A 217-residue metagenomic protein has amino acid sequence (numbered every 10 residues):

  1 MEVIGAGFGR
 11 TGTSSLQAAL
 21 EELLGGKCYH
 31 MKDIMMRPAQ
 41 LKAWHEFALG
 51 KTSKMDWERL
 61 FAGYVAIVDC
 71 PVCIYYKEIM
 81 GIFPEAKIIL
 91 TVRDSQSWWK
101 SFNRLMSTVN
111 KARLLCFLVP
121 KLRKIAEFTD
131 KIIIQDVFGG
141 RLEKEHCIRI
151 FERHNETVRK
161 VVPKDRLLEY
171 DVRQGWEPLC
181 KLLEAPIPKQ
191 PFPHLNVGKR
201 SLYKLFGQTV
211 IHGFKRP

Functional and structural regions predicted by a protein language model:
M1-A62: PAPS-dependent sulfotransferase catalytic core
M1-I4, G63-A66, K87, K164-L168: Short active-site oxyanion
G5-G7, M31-K32, V68-P71, V92-R93 (+1 more regions): Short His-Asn-centered micro-motif
T13-S14, C73-K77, W99, G175-L179: Short, well-ordered alpha-helical microsegments
G25-Y29, D33, K77-H146, A185: PAPS-dependent sulfotransferase catalytic domain
D33-K42, I89-W99, C116-F117, R153-K215: The conserved 3'-phosphoadenosine-5'-phosphosulfate
A48-F61, I74, L114-E169: PAPS-dependent sulfotransferase catalytic domain
M55-L90: Gly/lys/ser-thr-rich phosphate-binding loops in alpha/beta enzymes that coordinate phosphoanhydride or phosphate groups
